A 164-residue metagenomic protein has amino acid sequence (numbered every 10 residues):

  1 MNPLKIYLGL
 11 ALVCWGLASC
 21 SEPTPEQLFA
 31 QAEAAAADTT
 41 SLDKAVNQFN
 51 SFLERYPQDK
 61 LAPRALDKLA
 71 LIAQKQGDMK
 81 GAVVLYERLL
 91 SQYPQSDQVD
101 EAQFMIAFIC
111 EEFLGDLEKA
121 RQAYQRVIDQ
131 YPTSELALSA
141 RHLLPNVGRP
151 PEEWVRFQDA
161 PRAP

Functional and structural regions predicted by a protein language model:
P3-L4, G16-P164: Acidic, polar-rich low-complexity tracts and alpha-helical solenoid repeat scaffolds
Y7-C14: Sec-dependent N-terminal signal peptides
